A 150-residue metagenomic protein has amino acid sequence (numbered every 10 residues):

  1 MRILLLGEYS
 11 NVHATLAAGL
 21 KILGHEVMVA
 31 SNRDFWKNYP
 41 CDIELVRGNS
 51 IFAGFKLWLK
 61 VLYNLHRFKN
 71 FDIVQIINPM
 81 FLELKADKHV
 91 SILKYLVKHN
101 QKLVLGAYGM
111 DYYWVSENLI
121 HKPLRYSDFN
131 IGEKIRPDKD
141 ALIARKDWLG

Functional and structural regions predicted by a protein language model:
M1-C41, H99-Q101: N-terminal subdomain of nucleotide-sugar transferases
R2-L6, L65-K88, K102-G106: Short N-terminal targeting/anchoring amphipathic segment
N11-T15, W58-L62, D87-L96, L142-D147: Short alpha-helical segments and helix-capping/turn motifs at coil-helix boundaries
A30-N38, V104-P123: Short, solvent-exposed beta-strand-terminating loops
L45-G48, H121-R125: Short, hinge-like loop/turn segments at secondary-structure boundaries
R47-R67: Glycine-rich, highly charged phosphate/nucleotide-binding loops
S50-K56, L82, E133-A141: Short, flexible loop segments at the rims of nucleotide/cofactor-binding pockets, characterized by
F68-K69, S91-K98, P123-G150: Membrane-proximal helix-turn-helix segments that form the acceptor-binding/catalytic region of lipid-linked
